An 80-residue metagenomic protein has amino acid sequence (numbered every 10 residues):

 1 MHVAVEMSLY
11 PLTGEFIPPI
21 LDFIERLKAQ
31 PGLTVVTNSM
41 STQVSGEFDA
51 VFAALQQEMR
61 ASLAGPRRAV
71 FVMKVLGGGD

Functional and structural regions predicted by a protein language model:
M1-D80: Charge-rich, low-complexity N-terminal segments
